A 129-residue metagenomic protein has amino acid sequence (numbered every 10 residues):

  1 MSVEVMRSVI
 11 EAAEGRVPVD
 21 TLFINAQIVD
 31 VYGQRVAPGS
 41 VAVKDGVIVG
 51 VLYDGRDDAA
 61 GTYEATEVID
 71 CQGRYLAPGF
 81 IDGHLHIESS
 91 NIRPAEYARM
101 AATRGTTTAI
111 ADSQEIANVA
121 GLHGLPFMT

Functional and structural regions predicted by a protein language model:
S2-L22, I28-P78: Histidine-rich, glycine-flanked metal-binding segment
L22-F23, G105: Structural motif
Q27-I28, Q114: A broad detector of the eukaryotic-type serine/threonine protein kinase catalytic domain
Y63, C71-M128: Metal-associated gating/positioning segment near the N- to mid-region
